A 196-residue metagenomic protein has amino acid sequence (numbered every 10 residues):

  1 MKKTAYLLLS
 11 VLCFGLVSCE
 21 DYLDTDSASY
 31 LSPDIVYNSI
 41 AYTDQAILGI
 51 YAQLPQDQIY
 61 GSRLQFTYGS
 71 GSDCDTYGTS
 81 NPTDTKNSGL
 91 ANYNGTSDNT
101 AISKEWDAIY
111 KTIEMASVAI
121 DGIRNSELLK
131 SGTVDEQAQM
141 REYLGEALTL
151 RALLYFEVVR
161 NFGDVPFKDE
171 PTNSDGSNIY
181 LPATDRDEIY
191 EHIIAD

Functional and structural regions predicted by a protein language model:
M1-A28: Bacterial Sec-dependent N-terminal signal peptides
S18, I35-V36, P166, Y180: Conserved beta-strand positions that form and line the central face of beta-propeller blades
C19-T67, G95: Membrane-proximal, proline-rich intrinsically disordered regions
D44, L48, A52-Q58, N81-F162 (+1 more regions): Conserved, well-structured interaction surfaces
S62-G78, P166: Short, solvent-exposed turn/loop segments enriched in Gly/Ser/Thr/Pro and often Arg
V165-P171: Short, charged hinge/linker segments at domain and secondary-structure junctions
P171-N178: Short glycine/proline- and charge-enriched loop/turn segments that cap or connect secondary-structure elements
